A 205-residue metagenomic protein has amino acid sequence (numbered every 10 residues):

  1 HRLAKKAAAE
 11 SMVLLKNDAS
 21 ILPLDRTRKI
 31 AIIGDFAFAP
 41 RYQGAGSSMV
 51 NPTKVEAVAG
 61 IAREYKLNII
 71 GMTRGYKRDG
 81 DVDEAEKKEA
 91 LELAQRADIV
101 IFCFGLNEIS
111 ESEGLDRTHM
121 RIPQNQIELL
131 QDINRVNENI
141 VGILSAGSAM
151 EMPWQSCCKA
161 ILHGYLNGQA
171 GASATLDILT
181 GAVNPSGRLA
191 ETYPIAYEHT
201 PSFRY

Functional and structural regions predicted by a protein language model:
R2-Y205: C-terminal non-catalytic regions of proteins with extracellular/luminal or membrane-system context
